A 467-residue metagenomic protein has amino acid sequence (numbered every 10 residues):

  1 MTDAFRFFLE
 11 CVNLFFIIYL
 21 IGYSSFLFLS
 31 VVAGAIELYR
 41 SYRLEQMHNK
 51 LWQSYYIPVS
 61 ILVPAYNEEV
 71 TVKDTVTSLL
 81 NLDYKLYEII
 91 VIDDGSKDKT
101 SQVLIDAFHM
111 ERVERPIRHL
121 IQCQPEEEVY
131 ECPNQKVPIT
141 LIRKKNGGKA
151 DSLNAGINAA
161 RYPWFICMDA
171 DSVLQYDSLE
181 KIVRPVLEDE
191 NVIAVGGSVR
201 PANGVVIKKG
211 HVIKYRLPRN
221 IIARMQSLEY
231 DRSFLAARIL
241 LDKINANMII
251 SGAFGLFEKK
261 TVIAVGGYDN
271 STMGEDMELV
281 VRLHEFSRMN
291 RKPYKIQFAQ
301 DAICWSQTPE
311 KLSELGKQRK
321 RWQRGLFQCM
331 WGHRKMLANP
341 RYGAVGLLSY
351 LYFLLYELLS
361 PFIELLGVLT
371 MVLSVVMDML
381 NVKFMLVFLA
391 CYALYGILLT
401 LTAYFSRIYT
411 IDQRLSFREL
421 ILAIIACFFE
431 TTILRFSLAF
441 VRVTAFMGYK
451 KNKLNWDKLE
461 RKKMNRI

Functional and structural regions predicted by a protein language model:
M1-Y55, R238, T370, L399-S406 (+3 more regions): N-terminal membrane-anchoring/stem segments of glycan-assembly enzymes
S30-L86, Q102-I105: N-terminal signal-anchor transmembrane helix
L51, Y352-K450: Membrane-embedded multi-pass helical conduit in multi-pass membrane proteins, especially envelope-biosynthetic
I57-S60, E88, I263, E278: Cell-envelope/extracellular polymer assembly enzymes that use nucleotide-activated donors
T77-I142: Acidic donor-binding segment of Leloir-type glycosyltransferases
V113-V137, K145-S152, N158, Y162 (+4 more regions): Long helical/loop segments within the catalytic core of UDP-sugar-dependent glycosyltransferases, especially the large
F165: Short aromatic/hydrophobic "clamp" motif used to bind/position activated sugar donors
T261-A264, T272-Q297: A short, conserved alpha-helix in the catalytic core of glycosyltransferases
